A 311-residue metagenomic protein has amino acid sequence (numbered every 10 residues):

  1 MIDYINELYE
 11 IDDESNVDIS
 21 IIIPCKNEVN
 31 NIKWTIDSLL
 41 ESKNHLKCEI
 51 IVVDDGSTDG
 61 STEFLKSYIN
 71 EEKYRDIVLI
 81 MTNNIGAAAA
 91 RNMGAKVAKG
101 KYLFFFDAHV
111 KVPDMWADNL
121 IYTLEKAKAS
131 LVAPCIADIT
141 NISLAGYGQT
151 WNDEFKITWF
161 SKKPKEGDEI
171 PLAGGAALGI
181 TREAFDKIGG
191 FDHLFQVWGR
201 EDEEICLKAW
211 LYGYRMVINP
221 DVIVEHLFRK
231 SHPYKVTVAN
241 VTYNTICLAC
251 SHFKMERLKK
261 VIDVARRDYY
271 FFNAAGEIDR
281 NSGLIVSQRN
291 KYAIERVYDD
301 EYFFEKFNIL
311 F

Functional and structural regions predicted by a protein language model:
M1-E41: N-proximal low-complexity "stem/linker" segments adjacent to membrane-targeting elements
V17-S20, E49, E204: Cell-envelope/extracellular polymer assembly enzymes that use nucleotide-activated donors
D54-F64: A conserved acidic beta->alpha catalytic loop
T82-A98: Glycine-rich, basic loop-to-helix element that forms the pyrophosphate-binding segment of sugar-nucleotide handling
A88, F160-G179: A recurrent flexible, glycine/aromatic-enriched loop bordering the glycosyltransferase active site that acts as
L103: Short aromatic/hydrophobic "clamp" motif used to bind/position activated sugar donors
K111, M115-N152: Conserved donor NDP-sugar-binding/catalytic core segment of glycosyltransferases
V238-F311: Terminal low-complexity segments of carbohydrate-biosynthetic enzymes
